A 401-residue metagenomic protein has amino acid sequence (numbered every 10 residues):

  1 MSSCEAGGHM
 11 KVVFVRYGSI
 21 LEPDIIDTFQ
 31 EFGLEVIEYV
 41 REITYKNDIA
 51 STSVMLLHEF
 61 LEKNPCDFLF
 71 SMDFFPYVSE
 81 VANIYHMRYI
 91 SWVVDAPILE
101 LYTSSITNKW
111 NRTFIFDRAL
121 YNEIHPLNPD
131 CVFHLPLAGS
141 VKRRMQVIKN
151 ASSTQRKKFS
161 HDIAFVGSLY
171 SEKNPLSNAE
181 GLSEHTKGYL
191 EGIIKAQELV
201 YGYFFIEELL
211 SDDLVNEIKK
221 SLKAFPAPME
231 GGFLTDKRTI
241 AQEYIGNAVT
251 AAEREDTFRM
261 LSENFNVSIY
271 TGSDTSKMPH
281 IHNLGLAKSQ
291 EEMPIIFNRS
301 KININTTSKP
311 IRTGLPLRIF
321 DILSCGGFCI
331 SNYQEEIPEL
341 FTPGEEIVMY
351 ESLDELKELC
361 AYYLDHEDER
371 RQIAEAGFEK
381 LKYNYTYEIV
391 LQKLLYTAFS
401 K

Functional and structural regions predicted by a protein language model:
C4-H86, T239-E243, V267, Y387 (+1 more regions): N-terminal pre-catalytic "stem/leader" segment of glycosyltransferase-like enzymes
A6-L21, D130-I311, Q334-E335: Nucleotide-sugar donor-binding catalytic core of glycosyltransferases
F14-R16, I20-P23, D27-F32, I37-T44 (+6 more regions): Catalytic binding pocket for nucleotide-activated donors in carbohydrate/polymer assembly enzymes
V15-S19, S71-F75, V94, I115-R118 (+1 more regions): Structural motif
L56, V78, L101, E291-E292 (+1 more regions): Short acidic active-site motifs
A82-P97, R112-I115, L137, A164: Active-site proximal beta-strand in glycosyltransferases
P97-K109: Glycine-rich, charge-decorated loop segments at or immediately adjacent to ligand/cofactor-binding or catalytic sites
